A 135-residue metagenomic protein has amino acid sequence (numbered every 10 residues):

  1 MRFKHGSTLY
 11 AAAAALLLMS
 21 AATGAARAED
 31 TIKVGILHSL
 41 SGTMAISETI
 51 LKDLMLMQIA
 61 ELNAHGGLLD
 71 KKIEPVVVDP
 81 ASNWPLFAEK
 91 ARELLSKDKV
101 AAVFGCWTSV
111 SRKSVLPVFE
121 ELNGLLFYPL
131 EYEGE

Functional and structural regions predicted by a protein language model:
M1-G6: N-terminal secretory signal peptides that target proteins for export/translocation
Y10-A21: Bacterial N-terminal signal peptides
T23-A28: Sec/Tat signal peptide C-region and signal peptidase I cleavage site
E29, K52-P75: Signal peptide-proximal N-terminal region of secreted/periplasmic/extracellular or secretory-lumen proteins
T31-K33: Residues that mark the start of a beta-strand
G35-L56, V78-P85, W107-V110: Extracytoplasmic "Venus flytrap"
A81-A101: Short, well-structured alpha-helical segments in soluble
K99-E135: Extracytoplasmic ligand/sensor domains, especially the bilobed periplasmic-binding protein
